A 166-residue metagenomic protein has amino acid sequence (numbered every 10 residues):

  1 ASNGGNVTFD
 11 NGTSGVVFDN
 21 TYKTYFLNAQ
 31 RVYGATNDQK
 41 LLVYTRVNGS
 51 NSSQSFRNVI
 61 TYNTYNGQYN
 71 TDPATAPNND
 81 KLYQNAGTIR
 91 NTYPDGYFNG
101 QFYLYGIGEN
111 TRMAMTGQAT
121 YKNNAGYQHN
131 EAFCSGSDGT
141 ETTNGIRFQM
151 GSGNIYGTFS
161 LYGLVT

Functional and structural regions predicted by a protein language model:
A1-T166: Surface-exposed molecular-recognition determinants
